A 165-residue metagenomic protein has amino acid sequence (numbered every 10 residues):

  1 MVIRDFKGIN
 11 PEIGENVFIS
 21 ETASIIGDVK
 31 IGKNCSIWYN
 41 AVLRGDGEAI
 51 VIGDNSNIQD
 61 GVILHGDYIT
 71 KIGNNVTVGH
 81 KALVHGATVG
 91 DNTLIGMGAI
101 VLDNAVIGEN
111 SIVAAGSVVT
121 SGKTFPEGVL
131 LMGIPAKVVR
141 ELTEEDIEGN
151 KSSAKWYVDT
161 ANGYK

Functional and structural regions predicted by a protein language model:
F6-G8, E12-P126, L130-L131, A136-V138: Structural signal for interior beta-strand "rungs" in well-ordered beta-sheet cores of soluble enzyme domains
E127-G128, E145-I147: Short, glycine/charged-enriched secondary-structure capping and boundary segments
A154-K165: Charged phosphate-binding loop/patch that engages nucleotide di/tri-phosphates or the phosphate backbone of nucleic
